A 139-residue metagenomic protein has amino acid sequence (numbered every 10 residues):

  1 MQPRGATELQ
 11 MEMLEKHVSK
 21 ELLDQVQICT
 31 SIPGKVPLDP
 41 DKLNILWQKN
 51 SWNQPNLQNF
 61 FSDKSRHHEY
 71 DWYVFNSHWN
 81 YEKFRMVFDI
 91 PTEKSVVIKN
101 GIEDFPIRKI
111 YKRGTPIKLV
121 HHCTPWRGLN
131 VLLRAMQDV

Functional and structural regions predicted by a protein language model:
M1-L38: N-terminal pre-catalytic "stem/leader" segment of glycosyltransferase-like enzymes
E15, M136-Q137: A conserved amphipathic alpha-helix that caps or lines the catalytic cleft of carbohydrate- and lipid-modifying enzymes
E21, G34-D41, H67, V87-D89 (+1 more regions): Short loop/helix-cap segments at secondary-structure boundaries that form the rim of catalytic
Q27-N56, W72-F75, V96-I98: Active-site proximal beta-strand in glycosyltransferases
N59-D71: A conserved, positively charged/aromatic
W79, G101: Carbohydrate-associated surface elements
E82-M86, P106, V131: Phosphate- and divalent-cation-binding pockets in alpha/beta enzyme and binding domains that engage nucleotide-derived
Y111-G128, L133-M136: Conserved donor-binding/catalytic core segment of Leloir-type glycosyltransferases
